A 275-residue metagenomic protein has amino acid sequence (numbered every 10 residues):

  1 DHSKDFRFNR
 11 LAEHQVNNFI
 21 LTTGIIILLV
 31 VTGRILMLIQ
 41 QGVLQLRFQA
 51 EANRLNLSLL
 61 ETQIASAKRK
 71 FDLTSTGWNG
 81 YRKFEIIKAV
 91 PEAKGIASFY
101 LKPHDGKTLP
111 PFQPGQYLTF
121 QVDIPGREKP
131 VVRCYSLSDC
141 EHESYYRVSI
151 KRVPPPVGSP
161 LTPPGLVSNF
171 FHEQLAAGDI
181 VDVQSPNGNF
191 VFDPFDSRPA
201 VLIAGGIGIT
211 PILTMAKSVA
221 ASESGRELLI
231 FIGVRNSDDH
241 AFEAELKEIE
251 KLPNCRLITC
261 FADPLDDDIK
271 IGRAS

Functional and structural regions predicted by a protein language model:
H2-L46, A50, P164-S275: FNR/FR-type flavoprotein reductase catalytic core
V43-R69: Membrane-interface amphipathic/juxtamembrane segments adjacent to transmembrane helices
L57, D139-P154, L202-A221: Short peripheral tails and domain-boundary helices/loops at the edges of structured domains
Q63-I180, V234-N236, K247, T259-L265: Ferredoxin-reductase
